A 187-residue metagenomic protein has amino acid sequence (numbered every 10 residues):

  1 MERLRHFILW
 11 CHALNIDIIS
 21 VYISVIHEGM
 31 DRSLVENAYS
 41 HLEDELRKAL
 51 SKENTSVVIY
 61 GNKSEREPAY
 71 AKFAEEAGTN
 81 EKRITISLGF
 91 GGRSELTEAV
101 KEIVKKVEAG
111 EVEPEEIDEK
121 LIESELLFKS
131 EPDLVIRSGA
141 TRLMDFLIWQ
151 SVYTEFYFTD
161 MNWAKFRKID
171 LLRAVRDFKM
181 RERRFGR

Functional and structural regions predicted by a protein language model:
M1-R187: Flexible, compositionally biased loop and terminal segments
